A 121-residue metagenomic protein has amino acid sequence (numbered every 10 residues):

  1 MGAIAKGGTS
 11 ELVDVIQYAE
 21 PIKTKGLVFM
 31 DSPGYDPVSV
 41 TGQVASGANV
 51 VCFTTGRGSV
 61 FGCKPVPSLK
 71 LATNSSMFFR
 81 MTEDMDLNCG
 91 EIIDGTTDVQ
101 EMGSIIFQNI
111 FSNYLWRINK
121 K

Functional and structural regions predicted by a protein language model:
M1-K121: Anaerobic metallocofactor- and corrinoid-dependent redox/one-carbon enzyme cores, especially those from methanogenesis
